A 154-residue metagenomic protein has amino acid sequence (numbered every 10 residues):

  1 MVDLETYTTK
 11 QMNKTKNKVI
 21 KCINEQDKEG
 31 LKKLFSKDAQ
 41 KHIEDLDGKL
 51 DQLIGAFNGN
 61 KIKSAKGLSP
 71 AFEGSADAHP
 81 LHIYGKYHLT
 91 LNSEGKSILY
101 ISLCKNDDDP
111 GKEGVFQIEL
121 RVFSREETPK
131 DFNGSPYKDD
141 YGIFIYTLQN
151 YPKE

Functional and structural regions predicted by a protein language model:
M1-E25: Short, low-complexity N-terminal intrinsically disordered segments enriched in polar/charged residues
E5-T9, S36-K37, K112-E113: Short, structured coil/loop segments at alpha-helix boundaries
N13, N17, N24, N58-N60 (+4 more regions): Detector for Asparagine
K32-T90: Short solvent-exposed beta->alpha transition segments
A71-E154: Exposed beta-sheet edge and beta->alpha loop/turn motif
